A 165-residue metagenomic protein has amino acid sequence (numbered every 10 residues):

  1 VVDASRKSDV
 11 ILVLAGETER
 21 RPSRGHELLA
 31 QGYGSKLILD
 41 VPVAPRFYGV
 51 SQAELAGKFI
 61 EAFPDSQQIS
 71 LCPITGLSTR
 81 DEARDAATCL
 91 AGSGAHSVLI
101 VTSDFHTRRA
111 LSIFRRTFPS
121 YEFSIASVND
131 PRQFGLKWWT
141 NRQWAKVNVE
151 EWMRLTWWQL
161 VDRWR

Functional and structural regions predicted by a protein language model:
V1-R142: A structural signal for short, hydrophobic/glycine-enriched beta-strand patches
T140-R165: A transmembrane-helix-recognition feature enriched in membrane-embedded lipid enzymes and envelope glyco-/phospholipid
